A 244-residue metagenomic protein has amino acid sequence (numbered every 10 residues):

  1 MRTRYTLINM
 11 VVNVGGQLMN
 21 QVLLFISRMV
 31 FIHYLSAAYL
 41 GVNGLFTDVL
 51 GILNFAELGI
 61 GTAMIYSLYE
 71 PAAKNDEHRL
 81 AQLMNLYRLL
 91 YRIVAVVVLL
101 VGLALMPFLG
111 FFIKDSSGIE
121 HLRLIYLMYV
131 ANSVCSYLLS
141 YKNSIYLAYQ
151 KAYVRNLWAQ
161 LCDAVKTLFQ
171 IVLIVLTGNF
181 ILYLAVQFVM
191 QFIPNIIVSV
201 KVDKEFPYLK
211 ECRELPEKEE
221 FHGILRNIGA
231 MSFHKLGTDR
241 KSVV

Functional and structural regions predicted by a protein language model:
M1-T6, I181, I196-S242: Interhelical loop/hinge segments that connect adjacent transmembrane helices in multipass membrane
T3-L7, S133-L161, I181, V202: Membrane-interface junctions at transmembrane-helix termini in multi-pass inner-membrane proteins
Y5-Y69, L99-L103, N132, T167 (+3 more regions): Signature of the first transmembrane helix
T6-L7, G44, H78-I93, L225: Interfacial transmembrane-helix starts/ends
M19, R123, L127, L157-F206 (+2 more regions): Hydrophobic alpha-helical transmembrane segments
L58-K74, L147-A148, F206-E211: Helix-loop junctions and terminal segments of transmembrane helices in multi-pass membrane transport/translocation
R88-K114, L168-L176, I196-I197, K241: Alpha-helical transmembrane segments of multi-pass membrane transport and lipid-handling proteins
L103-P107, S116-L139, N156, I193 (+2 more regions): Alpha-helical transmembrane segments of multi-pass membrane proteins
